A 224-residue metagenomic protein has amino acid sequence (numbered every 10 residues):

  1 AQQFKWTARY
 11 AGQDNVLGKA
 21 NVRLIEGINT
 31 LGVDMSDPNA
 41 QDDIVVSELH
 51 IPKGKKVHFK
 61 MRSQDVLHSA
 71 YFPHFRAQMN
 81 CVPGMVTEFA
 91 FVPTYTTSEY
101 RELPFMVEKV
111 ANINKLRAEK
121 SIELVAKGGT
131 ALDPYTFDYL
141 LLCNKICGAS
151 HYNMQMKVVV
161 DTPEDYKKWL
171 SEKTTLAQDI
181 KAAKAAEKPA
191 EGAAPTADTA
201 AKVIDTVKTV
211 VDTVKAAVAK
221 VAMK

Functional and structural regions predicted by a protein language model:
A1-T206, V210, K215-K224: Non-transmembrane, membrane-proximal soluble domains of secreted or membrane proteins
